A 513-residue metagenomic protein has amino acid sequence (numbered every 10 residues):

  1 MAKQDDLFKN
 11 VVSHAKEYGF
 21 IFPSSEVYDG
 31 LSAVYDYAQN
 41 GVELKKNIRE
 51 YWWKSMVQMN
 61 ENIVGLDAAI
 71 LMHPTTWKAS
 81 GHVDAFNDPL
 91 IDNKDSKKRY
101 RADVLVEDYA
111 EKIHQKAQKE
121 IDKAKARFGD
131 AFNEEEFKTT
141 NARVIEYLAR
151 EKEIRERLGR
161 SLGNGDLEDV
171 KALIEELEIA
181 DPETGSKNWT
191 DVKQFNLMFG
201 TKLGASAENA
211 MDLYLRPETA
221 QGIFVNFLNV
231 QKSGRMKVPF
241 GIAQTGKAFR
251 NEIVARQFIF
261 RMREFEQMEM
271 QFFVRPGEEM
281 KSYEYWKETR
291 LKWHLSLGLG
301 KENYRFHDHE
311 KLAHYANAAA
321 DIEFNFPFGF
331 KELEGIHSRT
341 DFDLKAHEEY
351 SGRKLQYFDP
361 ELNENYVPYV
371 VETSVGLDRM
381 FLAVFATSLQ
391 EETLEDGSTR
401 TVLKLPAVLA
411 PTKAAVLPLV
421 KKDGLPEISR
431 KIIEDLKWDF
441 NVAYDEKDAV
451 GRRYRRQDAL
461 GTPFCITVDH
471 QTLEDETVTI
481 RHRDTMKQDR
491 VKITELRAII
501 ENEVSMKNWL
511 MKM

Functional and structural regions predicted by a protein language model:
M1-M513: NTP/phosphate- and nucleic-acid-binding module
